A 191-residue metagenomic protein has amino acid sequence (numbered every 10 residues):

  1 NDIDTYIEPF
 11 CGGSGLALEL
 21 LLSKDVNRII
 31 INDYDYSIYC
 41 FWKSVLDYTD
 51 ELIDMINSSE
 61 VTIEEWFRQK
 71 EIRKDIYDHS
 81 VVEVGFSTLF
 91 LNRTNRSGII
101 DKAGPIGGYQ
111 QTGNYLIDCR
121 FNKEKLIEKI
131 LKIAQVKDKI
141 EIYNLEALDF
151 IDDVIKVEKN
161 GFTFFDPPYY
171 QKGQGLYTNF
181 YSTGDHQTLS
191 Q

Functional and structural regions predicted by a protein language model:
D2-E64: Conserved S-adenosyl-L-methionine
G15, K125-E128, E146, G184 (+1 more regions): Short, conserved clusters of charged catalytic residues that mark active-site and nucleotide-handling motifs
L18, L22, L148-I155, Q187-S190: Amphipathic, non-transmembrane alpha-helical secondary structure
L21-L22, K43, I155-K156, G175-T178: Short amphipathic alpha-helical segments
L46-F164, P168-Q174: SAM-dependent nucleic-acid methyltransferase catalytic core
F162, Y170-Q191: SAM-dependent methyltransferase catalytic-core segment centered on the flexible catalytic loop and adjoining short
